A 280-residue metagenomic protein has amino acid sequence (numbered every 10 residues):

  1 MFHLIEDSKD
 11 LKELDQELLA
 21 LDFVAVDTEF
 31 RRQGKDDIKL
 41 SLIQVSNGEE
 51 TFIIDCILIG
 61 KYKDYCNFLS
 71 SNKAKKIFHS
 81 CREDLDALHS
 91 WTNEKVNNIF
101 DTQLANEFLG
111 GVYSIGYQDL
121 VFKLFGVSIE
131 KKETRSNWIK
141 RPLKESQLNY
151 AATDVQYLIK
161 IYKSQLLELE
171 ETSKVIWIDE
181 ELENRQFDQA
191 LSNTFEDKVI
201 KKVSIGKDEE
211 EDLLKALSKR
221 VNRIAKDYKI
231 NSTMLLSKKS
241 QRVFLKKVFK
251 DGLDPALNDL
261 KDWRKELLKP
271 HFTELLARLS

Functional and structural regions predicted by a protein language model:
M1-L40, V45-S280: DEDD superfamily 3′-5′ metal-dependent exonuclease/proofreading module
